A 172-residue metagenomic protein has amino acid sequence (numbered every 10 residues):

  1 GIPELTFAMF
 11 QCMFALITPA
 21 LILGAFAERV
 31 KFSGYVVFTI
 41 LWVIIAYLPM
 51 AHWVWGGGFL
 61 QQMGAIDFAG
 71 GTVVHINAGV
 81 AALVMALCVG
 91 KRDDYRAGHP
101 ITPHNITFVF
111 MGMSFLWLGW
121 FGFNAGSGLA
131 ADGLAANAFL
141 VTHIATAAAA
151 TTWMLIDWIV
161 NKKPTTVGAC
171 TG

Functional and structural regions predicted by a protein language model:
G1-T171: Hydrophobic alpha-helical transmembrane bundles of multi-pass membrane proteins
